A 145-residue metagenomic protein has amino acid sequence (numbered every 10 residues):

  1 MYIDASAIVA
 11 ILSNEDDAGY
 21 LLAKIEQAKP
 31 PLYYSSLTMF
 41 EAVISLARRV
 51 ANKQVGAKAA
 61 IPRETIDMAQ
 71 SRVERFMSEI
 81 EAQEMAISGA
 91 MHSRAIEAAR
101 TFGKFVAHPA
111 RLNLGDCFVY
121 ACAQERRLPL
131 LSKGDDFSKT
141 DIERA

Functional and structural regions predicted by a protein language model:
M1-G19, Y34: Metal-dependent nucleic-acid phosphoesterase active-site entry motif
D4, Y34, R111-N113, G134: Histidine- and aromatic-rich ligand-binding microenvironments
S6, C117-F118: Active-site phosphate/pyrophosphate-handling residues
I8-V9, M39, F137-S138: A generic structural signal for short hydrophobic patches within well-formed alpha-helices
A10, E84, L130: Conserved SAM-binding loop
E15-D17, R49-Q54, E125-L131: Short helix-capping/linker segments at secondary-structure and domain boundaries
L22-Y33, M39-R111, C117, D141-E143: PIN-domain endoribonuclease scaffold, especially VapC-family toxins
Y120-A145: Acidic, PIN/NYN-like endoribonuclease modules and their adjacent C-terminal/linker elements
